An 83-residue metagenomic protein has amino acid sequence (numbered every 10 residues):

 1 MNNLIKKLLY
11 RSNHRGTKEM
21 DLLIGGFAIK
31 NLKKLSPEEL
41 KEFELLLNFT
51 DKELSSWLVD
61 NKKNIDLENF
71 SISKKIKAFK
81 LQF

Functional and structural regions predicted by a protein language model:
N2-L40, E44-F83: Positively charged, polar, low-complexity stretches
